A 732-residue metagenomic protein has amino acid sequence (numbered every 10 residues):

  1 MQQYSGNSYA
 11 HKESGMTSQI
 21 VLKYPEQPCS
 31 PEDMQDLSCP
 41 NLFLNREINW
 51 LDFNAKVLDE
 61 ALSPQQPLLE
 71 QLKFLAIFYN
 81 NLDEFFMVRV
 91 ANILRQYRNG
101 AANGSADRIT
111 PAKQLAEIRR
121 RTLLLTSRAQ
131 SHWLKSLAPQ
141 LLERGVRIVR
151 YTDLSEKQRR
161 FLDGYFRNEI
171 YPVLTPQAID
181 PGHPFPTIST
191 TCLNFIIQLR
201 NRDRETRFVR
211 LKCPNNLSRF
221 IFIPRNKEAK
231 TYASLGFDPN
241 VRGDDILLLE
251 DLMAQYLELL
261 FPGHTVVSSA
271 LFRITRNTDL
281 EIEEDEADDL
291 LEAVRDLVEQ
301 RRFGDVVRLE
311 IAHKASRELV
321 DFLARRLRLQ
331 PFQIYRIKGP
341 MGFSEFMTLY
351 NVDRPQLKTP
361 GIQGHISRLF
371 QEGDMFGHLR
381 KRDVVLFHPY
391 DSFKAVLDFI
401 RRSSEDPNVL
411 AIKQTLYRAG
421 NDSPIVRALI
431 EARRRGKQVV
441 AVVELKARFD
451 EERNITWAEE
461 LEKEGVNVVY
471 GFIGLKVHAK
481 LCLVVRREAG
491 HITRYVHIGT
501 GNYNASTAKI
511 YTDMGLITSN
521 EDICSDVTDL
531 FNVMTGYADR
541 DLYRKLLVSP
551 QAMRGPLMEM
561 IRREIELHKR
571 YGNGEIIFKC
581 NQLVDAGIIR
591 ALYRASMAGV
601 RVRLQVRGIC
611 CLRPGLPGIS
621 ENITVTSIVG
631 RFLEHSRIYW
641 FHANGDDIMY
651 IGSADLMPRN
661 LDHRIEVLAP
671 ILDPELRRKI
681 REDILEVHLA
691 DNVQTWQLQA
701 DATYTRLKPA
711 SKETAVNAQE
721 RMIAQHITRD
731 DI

Functional and structural regions predicted by a protein language model:
Q2-I576, R594, A598, G608-I732: N-terminal localization/anchoring segments of enzymes in phospholipid and broader phosphate metabolism
